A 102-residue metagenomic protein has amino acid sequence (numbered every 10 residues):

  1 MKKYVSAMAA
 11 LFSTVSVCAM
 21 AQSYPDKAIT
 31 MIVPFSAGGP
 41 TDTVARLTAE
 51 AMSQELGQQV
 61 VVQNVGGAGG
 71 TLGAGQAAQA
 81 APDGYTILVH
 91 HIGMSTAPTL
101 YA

Functional and structural regions predicted by a protein language model:
M1-D26: Short, low-complexity disordered leader/linker segments with a strong preference for bacterial N-terminal type II
A21-A102: N-terminal (or domain-start) structured segment
